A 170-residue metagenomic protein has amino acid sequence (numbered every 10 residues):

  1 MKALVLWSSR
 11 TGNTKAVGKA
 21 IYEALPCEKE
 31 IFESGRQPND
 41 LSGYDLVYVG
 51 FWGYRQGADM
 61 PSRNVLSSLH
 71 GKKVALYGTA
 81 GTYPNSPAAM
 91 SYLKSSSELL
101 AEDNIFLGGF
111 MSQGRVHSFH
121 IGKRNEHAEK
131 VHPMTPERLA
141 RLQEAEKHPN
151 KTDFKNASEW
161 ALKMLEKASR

Functional and structural regions predicted by a protein language model:
K2-A24: N-terminal beta1-alpha1 ligand-phosphate binding loop
R10-T11, Q37, Y54, T82: Short beta->alpha junction loops/turns
E23-E28, F32, G43-R170: FMN-binding flavodoxin-like domain, especially the glycine-rich phosphate-binding loop
Q37-G43: Short amphipathic alpha-helix with an adjacent loop that forms part of the alpha/beta core around
